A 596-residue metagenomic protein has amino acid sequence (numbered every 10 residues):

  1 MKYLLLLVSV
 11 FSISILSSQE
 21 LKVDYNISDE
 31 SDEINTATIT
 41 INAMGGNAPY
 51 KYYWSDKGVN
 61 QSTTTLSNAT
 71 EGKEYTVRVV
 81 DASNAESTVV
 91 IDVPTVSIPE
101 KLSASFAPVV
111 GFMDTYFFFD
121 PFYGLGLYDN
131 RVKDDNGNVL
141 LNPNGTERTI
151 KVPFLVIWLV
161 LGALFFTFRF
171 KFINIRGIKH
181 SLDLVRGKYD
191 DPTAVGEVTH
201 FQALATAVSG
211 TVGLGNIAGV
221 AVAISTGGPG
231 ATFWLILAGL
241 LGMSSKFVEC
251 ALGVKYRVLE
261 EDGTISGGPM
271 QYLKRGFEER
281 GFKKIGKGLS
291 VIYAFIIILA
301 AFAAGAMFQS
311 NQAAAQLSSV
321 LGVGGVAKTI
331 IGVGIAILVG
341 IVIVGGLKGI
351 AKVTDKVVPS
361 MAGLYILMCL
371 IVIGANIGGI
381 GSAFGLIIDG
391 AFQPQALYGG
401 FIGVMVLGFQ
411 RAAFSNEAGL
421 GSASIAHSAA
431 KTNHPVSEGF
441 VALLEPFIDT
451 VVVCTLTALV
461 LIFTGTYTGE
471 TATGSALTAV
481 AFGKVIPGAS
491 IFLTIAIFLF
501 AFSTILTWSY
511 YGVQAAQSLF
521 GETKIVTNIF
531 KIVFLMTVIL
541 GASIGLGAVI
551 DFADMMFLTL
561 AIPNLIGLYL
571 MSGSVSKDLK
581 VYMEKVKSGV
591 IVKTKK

Functional and structural regions predicted by a protein language model:
M44-A48: Short glycine/proline-centered coil/turn motifs in the loop regions of extracellular beta-sandwich domains
T63-Y75: Solvent-exposed segments in extracellular or luminal domains encompassing
V96-L214, S225-A231, G242, I539 (+1 more regions): N-terminal alpha-helical transmembrane segments of multi-pass membrane transport and channel/translocase proteins
W158-L161, F166, F170-L182, Y293 (+9 more regions): Membrane-interface loop-to-helix entry segments
F166-T167, V208-S209, L241-I265, K274-N311 (+2 more regions): Helix-loop-helix module between adjacent transmembrane segments
F172-H200, V222-I224, G228-A231, S244-I285 (+3 more regions): Flexible loop linkers connecting adjacent transmembrane helices in multi-pass alpha-helical membrane transporters
T193-T226, L252-K255, E261-G276, G288 (+1 more regions): Alpha-helical membrane segments and immediately flanking helix-loop junctions that form or couple to the substrate/ion
E249-D262, C369-L386, A396-G400, A429-T432 (+2 more regions): Extracellular/periplasmic helix-exit of transmembrane alpha-helices
